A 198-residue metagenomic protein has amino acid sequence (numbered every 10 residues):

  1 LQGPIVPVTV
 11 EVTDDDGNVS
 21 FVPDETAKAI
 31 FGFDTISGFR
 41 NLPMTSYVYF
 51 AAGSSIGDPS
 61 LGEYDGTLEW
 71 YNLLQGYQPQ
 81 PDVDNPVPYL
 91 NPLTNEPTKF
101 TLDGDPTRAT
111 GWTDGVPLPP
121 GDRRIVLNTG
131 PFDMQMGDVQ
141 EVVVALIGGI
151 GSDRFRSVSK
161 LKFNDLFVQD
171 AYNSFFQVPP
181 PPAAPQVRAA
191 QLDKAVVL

Functional and structural regions predicted by a protein language model:
L1-L198: Extracellular/surface-associated beta-sandwich interaction domains
